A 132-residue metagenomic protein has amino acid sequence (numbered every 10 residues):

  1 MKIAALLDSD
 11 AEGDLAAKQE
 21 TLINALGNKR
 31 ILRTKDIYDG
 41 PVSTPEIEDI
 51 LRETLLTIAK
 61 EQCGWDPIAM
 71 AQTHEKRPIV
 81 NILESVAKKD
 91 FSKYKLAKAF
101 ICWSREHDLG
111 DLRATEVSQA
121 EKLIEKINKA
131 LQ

Functional and structural regions predicted by a protein language model:
M1: Short, basic/hydrophobic alpha-helical segments
A4-K95: Activity-critical C-terminal alpha-helical subdomain
N81-Q132: Terminal low-complexity/disordered tails
